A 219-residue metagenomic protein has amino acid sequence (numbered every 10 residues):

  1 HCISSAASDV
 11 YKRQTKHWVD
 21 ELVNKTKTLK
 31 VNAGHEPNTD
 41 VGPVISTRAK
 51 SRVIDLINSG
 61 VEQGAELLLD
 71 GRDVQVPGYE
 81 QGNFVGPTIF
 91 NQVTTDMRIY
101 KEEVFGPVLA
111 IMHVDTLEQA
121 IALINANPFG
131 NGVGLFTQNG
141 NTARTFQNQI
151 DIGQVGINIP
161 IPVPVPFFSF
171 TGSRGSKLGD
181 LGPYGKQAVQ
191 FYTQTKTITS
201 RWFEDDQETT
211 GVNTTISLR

Functional and structural regions predicted by a protein language model:
H1-A7, Y11: Single conserved hydrophobic/aromatic residue that forms the stacking wall/gate of nucleotide- or nucleobase-binding
A6-A7, A65, A143: Small-residue (primarily alanine) positions within well-ordered alpha-helices, especially packing/interaction faces
Y11, L22, G60, P107 (+1 more regions): Residue-level signal for inorganic ion chemistry
K12, G71-R72, I159-I161: Short secondary-structure boundary segments
K27-V31, G42, I57, P77-R219: Conserved C-terminal structural/oligomerization subdomain of aldehyde/semialdehyde dehydrogenase
V44-V53: Short beta-strand to alpha-helix junction loop
G64-Q75: Short secondary-structure junctions
